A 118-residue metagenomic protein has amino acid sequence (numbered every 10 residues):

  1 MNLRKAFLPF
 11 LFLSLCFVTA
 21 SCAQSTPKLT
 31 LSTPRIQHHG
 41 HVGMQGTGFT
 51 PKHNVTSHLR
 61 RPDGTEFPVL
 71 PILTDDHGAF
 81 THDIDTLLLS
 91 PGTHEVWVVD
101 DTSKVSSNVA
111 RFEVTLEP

Functional and structural regions predicted by a protein language model:
M1-F10: Bacterial N-terminal signal peptides that target proteins for export
P9-V18: Bacterial N-terminal signal peptides
F17, C22-P118: Extracytoplasmic/secretory-pathway segments with low complexity and glycosylation-like composition
